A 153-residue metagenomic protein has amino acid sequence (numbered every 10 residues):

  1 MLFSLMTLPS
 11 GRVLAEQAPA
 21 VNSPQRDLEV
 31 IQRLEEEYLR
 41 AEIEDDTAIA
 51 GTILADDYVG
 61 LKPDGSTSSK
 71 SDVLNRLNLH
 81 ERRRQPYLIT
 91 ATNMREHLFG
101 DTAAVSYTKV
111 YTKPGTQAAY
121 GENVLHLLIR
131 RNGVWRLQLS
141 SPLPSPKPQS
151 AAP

Functional and structural regions predicted by a protein language model:
M1-P9: Bacterial N-terminal signal peptides
G11, E16, G121-S150: Short beta-strand edge/turn micro-motifs at domain boundaries
G11-D57, Q149-P153: Short, low-complexity N-terminal intrinsically disordered segments enriched in polar/charged residues
I49-A50, Y58, V73, V105 (+1 more regions): Hydrophobic pocket/interface hotspot
L54, D64-G65, R95, G100 (+3 more regions): A mature extracytoplasmic/lumenal domain signature
D57-S68, H80-R84: A short gly/proline-enriched turn/hairpin at secondary-structure junctions
N75-A118: Surface-exposed, charged secondary-structure patches
